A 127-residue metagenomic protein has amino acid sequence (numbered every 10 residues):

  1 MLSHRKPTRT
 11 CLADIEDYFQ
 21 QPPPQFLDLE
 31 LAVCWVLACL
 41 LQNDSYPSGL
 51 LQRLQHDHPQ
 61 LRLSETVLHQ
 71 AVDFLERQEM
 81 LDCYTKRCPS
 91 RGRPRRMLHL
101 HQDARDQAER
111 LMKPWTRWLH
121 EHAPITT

Functional and structural regions predicted by a protein language model:
R5-F26: Short, Lys/Arg-enriched N-terminal segment that forms or immediately precedes the first helix of a structured domain
R9, D103-T127: Amphipathic alpha-helical dimerization/coiled-coil segments that flank or bridge DNA-binding/regulatory modules
C34-W35: Pre-recognition alpha-helix immediately N-terminal to the DNA-recognition helix within helix-turn-helix or winged-helix
L40-G49: Short capping segments at the starts of secondary-structure elements
S48-Q60: DNA-recognition alpha helix
H69-E76: Short, hydrophobic-biased segments on the C-terminal half of alpha helices that form "recognition helices"
E76-R93: Beta-hairpin "wing" of winged helix-turn-helix
